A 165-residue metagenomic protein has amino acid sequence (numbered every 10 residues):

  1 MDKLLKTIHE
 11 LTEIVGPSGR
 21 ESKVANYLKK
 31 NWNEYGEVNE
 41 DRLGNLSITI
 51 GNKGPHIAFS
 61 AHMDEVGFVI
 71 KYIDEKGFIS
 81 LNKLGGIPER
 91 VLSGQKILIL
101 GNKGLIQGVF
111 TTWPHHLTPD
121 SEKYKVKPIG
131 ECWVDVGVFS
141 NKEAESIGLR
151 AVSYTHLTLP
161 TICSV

Functional and structural regions predicted by a protein language model:
M1-L157, S164: N-terminal hydrophobic/helix-forming segments and targeting peptides
